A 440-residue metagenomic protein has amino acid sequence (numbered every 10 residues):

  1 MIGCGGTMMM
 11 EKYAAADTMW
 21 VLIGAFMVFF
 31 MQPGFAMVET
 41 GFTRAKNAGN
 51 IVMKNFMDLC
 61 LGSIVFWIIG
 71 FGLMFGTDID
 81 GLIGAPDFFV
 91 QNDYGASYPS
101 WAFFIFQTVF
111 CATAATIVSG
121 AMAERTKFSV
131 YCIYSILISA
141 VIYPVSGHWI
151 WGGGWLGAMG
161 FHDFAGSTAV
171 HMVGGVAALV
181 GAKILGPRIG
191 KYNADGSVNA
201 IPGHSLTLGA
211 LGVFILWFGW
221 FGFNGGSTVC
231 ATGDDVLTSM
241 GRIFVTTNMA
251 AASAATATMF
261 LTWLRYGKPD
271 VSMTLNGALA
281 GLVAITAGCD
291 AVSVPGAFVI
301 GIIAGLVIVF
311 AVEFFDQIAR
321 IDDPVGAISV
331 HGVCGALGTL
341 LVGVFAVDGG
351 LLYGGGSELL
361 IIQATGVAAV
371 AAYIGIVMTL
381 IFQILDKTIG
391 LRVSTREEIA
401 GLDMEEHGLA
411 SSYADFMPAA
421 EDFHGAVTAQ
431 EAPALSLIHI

Functional and structural regions predicted by a protein language model:
I2-L437: Glycine- and aromatic-enriched membrane alpha-helices
